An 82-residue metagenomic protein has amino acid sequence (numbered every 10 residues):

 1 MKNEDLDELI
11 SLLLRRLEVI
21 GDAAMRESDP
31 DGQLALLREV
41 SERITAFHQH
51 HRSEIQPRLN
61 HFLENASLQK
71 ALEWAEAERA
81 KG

Functional and structural regions predicted by a protein language model:
M1-R26: Short terminal alpha-helical segments
Q33, K70-A71: Solenoid-repeat scaffolds in large eukaryotic assemblies
L36, E42: N-terminal cationic and glycine-rich segments that engage phosphates or anionic surfaces
A46-I55: Amphipathic alpha-helical coiled-coil segments
E78-R79: Alpha-helical solenoid scaffolds that mediate protein-protein interactions, centered on TPR/SEL1-like repeats but also
